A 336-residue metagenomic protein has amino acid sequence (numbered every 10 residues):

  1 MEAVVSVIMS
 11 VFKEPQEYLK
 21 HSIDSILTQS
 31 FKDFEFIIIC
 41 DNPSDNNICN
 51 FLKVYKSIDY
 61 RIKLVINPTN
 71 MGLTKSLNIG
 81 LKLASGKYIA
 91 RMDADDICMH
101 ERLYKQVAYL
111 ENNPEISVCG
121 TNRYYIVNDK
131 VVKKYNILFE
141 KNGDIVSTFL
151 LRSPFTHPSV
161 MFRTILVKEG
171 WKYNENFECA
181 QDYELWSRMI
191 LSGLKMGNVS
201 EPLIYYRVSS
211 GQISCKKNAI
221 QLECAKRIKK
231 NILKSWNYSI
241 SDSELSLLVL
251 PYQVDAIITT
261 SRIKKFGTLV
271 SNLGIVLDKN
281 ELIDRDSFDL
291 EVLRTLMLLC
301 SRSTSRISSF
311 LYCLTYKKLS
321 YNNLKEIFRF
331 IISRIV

Functional and structural regions predicted by a protein language model:
M1-E223, R227, I335: Nucleotide-sugar donor-binding/catalytic module of glycosyltransferases that assemble extracellular/cell-envelope
V208-V336: C-terminal subregions of glycosyltransferases and related glycan-biosynthesis enzymes
